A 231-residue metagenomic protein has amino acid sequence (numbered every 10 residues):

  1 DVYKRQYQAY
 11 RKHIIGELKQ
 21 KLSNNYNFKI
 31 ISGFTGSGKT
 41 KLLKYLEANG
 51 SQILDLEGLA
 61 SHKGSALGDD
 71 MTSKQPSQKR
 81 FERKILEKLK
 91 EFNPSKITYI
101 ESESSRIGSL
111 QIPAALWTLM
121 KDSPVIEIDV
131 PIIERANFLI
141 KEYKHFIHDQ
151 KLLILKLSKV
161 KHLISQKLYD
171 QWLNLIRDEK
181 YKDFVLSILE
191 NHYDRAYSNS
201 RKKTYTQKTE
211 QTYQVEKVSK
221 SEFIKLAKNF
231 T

Functional and structural regions predicted by a protein language model:
V2-Y3: Short, small-residue-biased leader/transition segments that mark boundaries at the very start of proteins
Y7-A9, G33-S37, I53, E57-S61: Short acidic/polar capping segments at secondary-structure boundaries
Y10-E17, K63-G68, R135-F138: Short, charged, surface-exposed secondary-structure boundary motifs
K19-Y26: Phosphate-binding P-loop
K29-E47: Glycine-rich phosphate-binding P-loop
K29-I31, Q52-L54, I100, P124-I128 (+1 more regions): Hydrophobic/aromatic beta-strand patches that form the interior of the parallel beta-sheet core in alpha/beta enzyme
A48-L119: Conserved nucleotide-sensing/catalytic segment adjacent to the nucleotide-binding pocket in NTP-handling enzymes
T118-V125, D129-T231: Conserved NTP phosphate-binding and transfer environment spanning the P-loop NTPase/kinase superfamily
